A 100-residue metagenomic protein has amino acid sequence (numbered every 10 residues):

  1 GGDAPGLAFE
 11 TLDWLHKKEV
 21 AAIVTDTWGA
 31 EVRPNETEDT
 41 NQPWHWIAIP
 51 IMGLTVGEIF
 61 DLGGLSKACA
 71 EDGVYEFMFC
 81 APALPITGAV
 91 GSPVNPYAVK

Functional and structural regions predicted by a protein language model:
G1-K100: Active-/binding-site microenvironments in catalytic and ligand-binding cores
